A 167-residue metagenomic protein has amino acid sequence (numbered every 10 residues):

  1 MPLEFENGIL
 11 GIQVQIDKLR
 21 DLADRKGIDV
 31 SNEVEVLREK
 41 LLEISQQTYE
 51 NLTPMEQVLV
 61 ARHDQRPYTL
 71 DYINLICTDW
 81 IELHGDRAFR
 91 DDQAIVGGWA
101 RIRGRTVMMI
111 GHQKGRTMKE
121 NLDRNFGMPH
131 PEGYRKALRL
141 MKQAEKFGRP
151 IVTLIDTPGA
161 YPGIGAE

Functional and structural regions predicted by a protein language model:
M1-E167: Terminal-region recognition feature
